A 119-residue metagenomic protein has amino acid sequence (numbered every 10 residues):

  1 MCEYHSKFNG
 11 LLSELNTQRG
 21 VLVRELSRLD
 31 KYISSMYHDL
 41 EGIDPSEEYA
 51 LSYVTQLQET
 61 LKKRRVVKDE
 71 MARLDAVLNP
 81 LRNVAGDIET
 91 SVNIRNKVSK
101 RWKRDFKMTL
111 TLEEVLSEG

Functional and structural regions predicted by a protein language model:
M1-L15, G42-I43: Short, charge-rich amphipathic alpha-helices with coiled-coil/heptad character
N9-S13, D30, S34-Y37, R82 (+3 more regions): Generic detector of well-ordered alpha-helical segments enriched in charged/polar residues, highlighting helical
N16-R19, I33, R64, K68-M71: A structural signal for well-ordered alpha-helices, especially hydrophobic packing surfaces of coiled-coils
G20-L57, L61: Extended alpha-helical coiled-coil "stalk/arm" regions that act as elongated linkers or oligomerization scaffolds
Q56-N79: Amphipathic alpha-helical coiled-coil segments
L81-G119: Amphipathic alpha-helical binding modules
